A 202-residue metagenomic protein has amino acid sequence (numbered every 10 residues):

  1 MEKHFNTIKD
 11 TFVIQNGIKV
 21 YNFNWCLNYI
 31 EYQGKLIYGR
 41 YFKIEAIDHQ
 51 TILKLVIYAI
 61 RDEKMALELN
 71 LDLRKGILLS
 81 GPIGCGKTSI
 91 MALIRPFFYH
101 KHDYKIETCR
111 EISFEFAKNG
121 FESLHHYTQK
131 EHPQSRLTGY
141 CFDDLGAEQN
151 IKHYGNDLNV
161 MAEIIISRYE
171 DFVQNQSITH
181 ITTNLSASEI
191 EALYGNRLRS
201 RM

Functional and structural regions predicted by a protein language model:
M1-D72: A short, basic N-terminal segment
L79: Hydrophobic anchor at the beta1->P-loop junction of P-loop NTPases
G84-K87: Conserved glycine(s) of the Walker
I90, I94: Hydrophobic positions on the alpha1 helix immediately C-terminal to the Walker A/P-loop
R95, Y99-R136, H153-N156: Short glycine-rich substrate-engagement loop in P-loop NTPases that contacts/grips substrate
D143-L145: Walker B catalytic acidic pair
A147-M202: Replace "adjacent to P-loop NTPase cores in ATP/GTP-dependent enzymes" with "adjacent to NTP-binding cores
